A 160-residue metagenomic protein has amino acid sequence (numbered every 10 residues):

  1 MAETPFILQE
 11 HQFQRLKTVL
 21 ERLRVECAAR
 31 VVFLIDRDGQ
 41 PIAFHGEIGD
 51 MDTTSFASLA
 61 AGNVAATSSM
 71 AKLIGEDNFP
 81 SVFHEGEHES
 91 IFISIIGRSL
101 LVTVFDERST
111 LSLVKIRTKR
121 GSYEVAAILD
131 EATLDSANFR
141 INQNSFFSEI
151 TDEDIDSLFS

Functional and structural regions predicted by a protein language model:
A2-A29, D38, I42-S160: Acidic, low-complexity cytosolic segments
